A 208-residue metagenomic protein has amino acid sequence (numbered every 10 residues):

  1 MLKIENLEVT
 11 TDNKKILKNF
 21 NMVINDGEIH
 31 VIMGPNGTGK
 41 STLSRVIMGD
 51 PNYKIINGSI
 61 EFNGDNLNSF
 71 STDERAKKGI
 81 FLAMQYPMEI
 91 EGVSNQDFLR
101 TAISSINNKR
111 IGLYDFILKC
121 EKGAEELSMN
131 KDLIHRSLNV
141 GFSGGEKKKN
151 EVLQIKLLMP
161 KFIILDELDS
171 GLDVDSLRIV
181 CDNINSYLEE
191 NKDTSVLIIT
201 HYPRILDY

Functional and structural regions predicted by a protein language model:
L2-I4, I16-N19, I24: Conserved structural motif at the start of ABC-family nucleotide-binding domains
M33-P35: The feature captures the beta-strand-to-loop junction immediately N-terminal to the Walker
M48: Helix-to-loop junction immediately C-terminal to a conserved catalytic motif
S59-R75, N139: ABC ATPase NBD Q-loop/coupling interface
L82-Y86, G92-N107, F116-K119: Q-loop/switch helix immediately C-terminal to the Walker
I155-K156: ABC ATPase C-loop
I164-L168, D175: Walker B catalytic motif
L177-K192: Helical segment within the ABC ATPase nucleotide-binding domain
